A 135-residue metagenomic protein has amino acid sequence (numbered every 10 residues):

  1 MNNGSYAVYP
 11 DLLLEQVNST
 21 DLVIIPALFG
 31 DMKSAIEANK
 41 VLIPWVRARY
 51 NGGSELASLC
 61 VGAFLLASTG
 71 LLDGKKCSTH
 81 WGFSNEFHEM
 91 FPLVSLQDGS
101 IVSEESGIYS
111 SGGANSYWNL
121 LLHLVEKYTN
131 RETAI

Functional and structural regions predicted by a protein language model:
M1-L56, F64-S68, E126, R131 (+1 more regions): Extended, subdomain-level signal for the structured scaffold at the beginning of enzyme domains
G4-Y9, P92-L93, S111-G112: Short, surface-exposed amphipathic charged segments that create phosphate/polyanion-binding patches used for binding
K33-A35, L72-K75, I108-S111, H123-L124: Flexible, glycine/proline-enriched loop segments at strand-loop-helix junctions that form or flank small-ligand binding
R47, H88, W118-L122: Predominant activation on well-ordered alpha-helical scaffold segments within soluble catalytic domains
N51-L56, L71-K76, G107: Short active-site oxyanion
L72-V102: A conserved active-site-flanking secondary-structure segment within enzyme catalytic domains
S100-I135: Conserved anion/nucleotide-ligand pocket segment
